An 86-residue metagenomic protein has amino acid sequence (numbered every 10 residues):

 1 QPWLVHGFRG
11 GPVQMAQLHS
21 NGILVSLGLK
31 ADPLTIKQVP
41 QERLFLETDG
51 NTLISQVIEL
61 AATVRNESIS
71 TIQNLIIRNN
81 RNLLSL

Functional and structural regions predicted by a protein language model:
Q1-R43: Catalytic pocket-lining loop regions of alpha/beta-barrel enzymes, especially the amidohydrolase/enolase/GH5 lineages
G7, T48-G50, E67: Active-site donor-binding loop signature of nucleotide-sugar glycosyltransferases
M15-L18, L53-E59: Histidine/acidic-residue-rich catalytic or RNA/ligand-binding cores of hydrolases and nuclease-related proteins
L18, D49, I72: Divalent metal-coordination and catalytic microenvironments
A31-L34, T52-L53, Q73-L75: Short, surface-exposed, polar/charged, turn-prone segments marking secondary-structure boundaries
D32-Q41, S55-A61, L83-L84: A short, terminal or domain-edge coil/loop segment
E42-L53: Short acidic/histidine-rich active-site segments
I58-L86: Mid-to-C-terminal alpha-helical segments outside catalytic/metal-binding sites
